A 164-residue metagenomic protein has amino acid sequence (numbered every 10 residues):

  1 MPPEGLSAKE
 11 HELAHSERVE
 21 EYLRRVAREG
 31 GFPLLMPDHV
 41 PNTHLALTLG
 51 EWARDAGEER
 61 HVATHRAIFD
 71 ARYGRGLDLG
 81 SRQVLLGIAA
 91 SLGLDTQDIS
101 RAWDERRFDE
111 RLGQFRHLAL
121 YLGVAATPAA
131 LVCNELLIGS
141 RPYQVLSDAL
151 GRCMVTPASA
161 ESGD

Functional and structural regions predicted by a protein language model:
M1-R75, E161: Structural alpha/beta surface segment adjacent to cysteine/selenocysteine redox centers across thiol/disulfide enzymes
E59, A63, A67-D164: C-terminal cap of thioredoxin/glutaredoxin-like
